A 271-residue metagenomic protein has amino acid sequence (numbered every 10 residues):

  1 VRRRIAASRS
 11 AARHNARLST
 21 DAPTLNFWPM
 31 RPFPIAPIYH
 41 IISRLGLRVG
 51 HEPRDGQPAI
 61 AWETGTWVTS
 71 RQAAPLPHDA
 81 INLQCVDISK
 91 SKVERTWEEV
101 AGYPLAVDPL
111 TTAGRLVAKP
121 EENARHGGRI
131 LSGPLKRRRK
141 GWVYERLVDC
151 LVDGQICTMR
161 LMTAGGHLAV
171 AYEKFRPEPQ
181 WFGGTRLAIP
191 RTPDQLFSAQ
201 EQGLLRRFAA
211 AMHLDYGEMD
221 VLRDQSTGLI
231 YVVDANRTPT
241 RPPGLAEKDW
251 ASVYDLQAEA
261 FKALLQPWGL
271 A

Functional and structural regions predicted by a protein language model:
R4-A124: Conserved N-proximal alpha/beta basic substrate-recognition cap immediately N-terminal to, or forming the N-lobe
V68-S70, K90-S91, A124-G128, V170-Y172 (+3 more regions): Short catalytic/ligand-binding loop motif for oxyanion handling, primarily in non-cytosolic enzymes, centered on
P77-D79, G133-K136, D249-A251: Glycine-rich, phosphate-binding/catalytic loops in enzymes
T111, T163-A164, R223: Generic beta-strand structural signal
L116, A169-V170, Y231-V233: Protein kinase-like catalytic core scaffold
R129-M212: Phosphate-binding site of ATP-dependent enzymes
L214, R223-A271: C-terminal active-site "lid" helix and adjoining low-complexity regulatory extension at the edge of ATP-using catalytic
M219-V221: Hydrophobic residue at the +6 position relative to the catalytic HRD Asp in the kinase catalytic loop
